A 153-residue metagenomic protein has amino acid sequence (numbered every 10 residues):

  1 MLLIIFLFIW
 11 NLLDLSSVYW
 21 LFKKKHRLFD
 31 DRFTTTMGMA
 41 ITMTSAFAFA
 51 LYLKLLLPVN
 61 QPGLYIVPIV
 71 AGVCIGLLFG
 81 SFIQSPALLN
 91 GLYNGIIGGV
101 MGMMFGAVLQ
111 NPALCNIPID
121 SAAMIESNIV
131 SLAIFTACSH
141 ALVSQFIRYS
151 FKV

Functional and structural regions predicted by a protein language model:
M1-L13, L57-A71: Structural signature of hydrophobic alpha-helical transmembrane segments
M1-L3, L21-F33, A48-Q61: Short juxtamembrane and helix-loop transition motifs at transmembrane-helix boundaries in membrane proteins
L2-I9, S81-V153: C-terminal transmembrane helix-loop-helix hairpin of multi-pass membrane proteins
I4, F8-H26, I125-E126: Terminal targeting/leader modules
N11, M39, M43-F47, I69 (+3 more regions): Alpha-helical transmembrane spans of integral membrane proteins, capturing the lipid-embedded, hydrophobic core of TM
S16-F29, V73-A87, S144-V153: C-terminal ends of transmembrane helices
F29-I41, G63-V67, L89-G98: Cytoplasmic-side transmembrane-helix entry/capping segments in multi-pass membrane proteins
T44-L56, C74-G80, V100-L114: Hydrophobic alpha-helical transmembrane segments and adjacent interfacial helices in integral membrane proteins
